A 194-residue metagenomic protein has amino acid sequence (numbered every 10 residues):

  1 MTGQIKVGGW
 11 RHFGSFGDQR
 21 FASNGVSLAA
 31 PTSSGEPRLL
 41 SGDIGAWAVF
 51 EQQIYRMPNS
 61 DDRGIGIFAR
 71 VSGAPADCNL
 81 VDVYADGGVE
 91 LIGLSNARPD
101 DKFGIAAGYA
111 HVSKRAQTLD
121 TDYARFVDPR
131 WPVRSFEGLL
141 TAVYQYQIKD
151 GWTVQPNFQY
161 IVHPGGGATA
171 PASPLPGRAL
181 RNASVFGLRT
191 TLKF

Functional and structural regions predicted by a protein language model:
M1-I5, D18, Y55-I65, G93-K102 (+1 more regions): Short loop/turn motifs that connect adjacent beta-strands in outer-membrane beta-barrel proteins
M1-V49, M57: Surface-exposed beta-loop-beta
I5-R11, I65-G73, A85-G87, F103-Y109 (+3 more regions): Transmembrane beta-barrel strands of outer-membrane/channel proteins
G9-S15, I54, V71-D77, L91-G93 (+3 more regions): Transmembrane beta-strands of outer-membrane beta-barrel pores
F16-N24, N79-V83, R115-D122, G167-S173: Outer-membrane beta-barrel translocator domains and adjoining extracellular loop/strand segments of Gram-negative
T32-P37, S72-A76, F126-R130, A172-R178: Extracellular loop and loop/strand-boundary signature of outer-membrane beta-barrel proteins
A48-Q52, G87-L91, I105, A142-Y146 (+1 more regions): Residues on the lipid-exposed face of transmembrane beta-strands in outer-membrane beta-barrel proteins
L180-F194: Outer-membrane beta-barrel "beta-signal"
